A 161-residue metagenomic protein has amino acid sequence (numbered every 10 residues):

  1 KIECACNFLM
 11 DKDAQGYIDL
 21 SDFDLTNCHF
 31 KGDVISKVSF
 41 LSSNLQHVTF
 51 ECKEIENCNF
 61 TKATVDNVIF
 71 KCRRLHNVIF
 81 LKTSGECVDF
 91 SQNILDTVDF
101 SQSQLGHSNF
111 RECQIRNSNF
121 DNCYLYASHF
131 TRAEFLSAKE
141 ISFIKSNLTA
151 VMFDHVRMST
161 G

Functional and structural regions predicted by a protein language model:
I2-G161: Tandem repeat scaffolds
